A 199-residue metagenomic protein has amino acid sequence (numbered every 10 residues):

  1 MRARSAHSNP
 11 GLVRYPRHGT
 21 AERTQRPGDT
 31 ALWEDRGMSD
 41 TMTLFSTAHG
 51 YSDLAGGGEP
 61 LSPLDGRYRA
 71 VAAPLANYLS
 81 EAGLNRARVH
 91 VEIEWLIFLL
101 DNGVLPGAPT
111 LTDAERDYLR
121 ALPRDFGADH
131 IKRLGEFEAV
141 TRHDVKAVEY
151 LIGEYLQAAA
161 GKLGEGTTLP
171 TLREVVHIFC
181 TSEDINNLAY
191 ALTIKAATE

Functional and structural regions predicted by a protein language model:
A6-S8, G19: Short hydrophobic alpha-helical segments enriched in small aliphatic residues
V13, Q25, T30-A31: Short polybasic linear motifs
S39-E199: A helix-coil-helix interface module used to build multimeric assemblies and to scaffold catalytic/cofactor sites
